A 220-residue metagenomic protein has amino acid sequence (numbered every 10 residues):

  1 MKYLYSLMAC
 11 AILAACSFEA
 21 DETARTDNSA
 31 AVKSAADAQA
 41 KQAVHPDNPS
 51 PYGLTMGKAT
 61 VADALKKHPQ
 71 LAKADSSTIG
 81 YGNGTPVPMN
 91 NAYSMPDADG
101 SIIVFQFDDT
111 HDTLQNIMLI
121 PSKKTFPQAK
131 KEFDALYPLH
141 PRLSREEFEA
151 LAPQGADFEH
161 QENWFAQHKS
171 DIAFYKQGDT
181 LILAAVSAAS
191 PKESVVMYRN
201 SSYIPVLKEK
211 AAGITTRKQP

Functional and structural regions predicted by a protein language model:
K2-A9: Sec-dependent signal peptide recognition, specifically the positively charged N-region followed immediately by
A11, D112: Structured loop/turn residues at beta-strand edges in well-structured enzyme cores
A14-A15: C-terminal motif of bacterial Sec signal peptides marking the signal peptidase cleavage site
F18: Short, conserved catalytic or interaction motifs in soluble domains
E22-K41, Y81-D108: Compositionally biased P/S/T/G-rich terminal and signal peptide-adjacent segments that lie outside catalytic cores
R25-T78, N116-P220: Non-cytosolic coordination micro-motifs
T85-Y93, T113-N116, K169-A173: Short, hydrophobic/aromatic-rich segments at coil-to-beta transitions
S101-F105, Q115-I120: Short secondary-structure capping micro-motifs at structural edges
